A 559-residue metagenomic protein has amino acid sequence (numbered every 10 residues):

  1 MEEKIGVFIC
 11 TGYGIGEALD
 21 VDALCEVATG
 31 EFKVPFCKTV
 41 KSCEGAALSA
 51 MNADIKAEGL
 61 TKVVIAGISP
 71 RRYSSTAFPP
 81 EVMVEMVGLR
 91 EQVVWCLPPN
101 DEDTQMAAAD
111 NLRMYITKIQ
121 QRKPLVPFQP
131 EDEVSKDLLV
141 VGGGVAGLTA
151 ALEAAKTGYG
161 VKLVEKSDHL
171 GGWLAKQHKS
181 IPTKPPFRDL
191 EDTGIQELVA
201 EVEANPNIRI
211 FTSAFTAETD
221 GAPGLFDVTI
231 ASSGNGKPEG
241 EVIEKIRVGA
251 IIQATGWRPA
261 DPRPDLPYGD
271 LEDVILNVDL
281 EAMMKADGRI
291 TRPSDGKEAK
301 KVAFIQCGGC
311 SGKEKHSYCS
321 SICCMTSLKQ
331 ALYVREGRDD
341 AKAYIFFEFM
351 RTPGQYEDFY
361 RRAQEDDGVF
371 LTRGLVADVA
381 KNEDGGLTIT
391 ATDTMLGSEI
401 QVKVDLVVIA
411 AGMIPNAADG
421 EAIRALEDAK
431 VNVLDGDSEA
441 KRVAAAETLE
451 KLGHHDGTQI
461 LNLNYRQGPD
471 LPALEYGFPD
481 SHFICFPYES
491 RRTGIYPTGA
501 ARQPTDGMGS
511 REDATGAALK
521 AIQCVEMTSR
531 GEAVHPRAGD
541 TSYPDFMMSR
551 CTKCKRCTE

Functional and structural regions predicted by a protein language model:
M1-E559: Residues forming the flavin
